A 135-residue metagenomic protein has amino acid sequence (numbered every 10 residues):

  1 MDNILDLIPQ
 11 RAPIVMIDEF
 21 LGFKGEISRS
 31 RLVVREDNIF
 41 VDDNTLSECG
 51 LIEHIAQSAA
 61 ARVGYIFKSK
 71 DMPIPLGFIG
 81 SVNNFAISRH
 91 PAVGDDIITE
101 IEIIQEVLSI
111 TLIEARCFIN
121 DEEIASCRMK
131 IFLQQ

Functional and structural regions predicted by a protein language model:
M1-R11: Short aromatic-glycine motifs in intrinsically disordered, low-complexity regions
R11-A12, V107: Short loop/turn motifs at secondary-structure junctions and domain boundaries
A12-S47: Catalytic strand-loop segment that frames the active site of acyl-thioester-processing enzymes
V15-D18, G80, T99-I101, C127: Small-residue-enriched segments and motifs
D18-L21, N83, S88, E102-I104: Conserved positions in beta-strands of structured domains
R29, A61, A92-I98, E102-Q135: HotDog/MaoC-like acyl-thioester-processing domains
V33-F67: A conserved, well-ordered hydrophobic junction motif at loop->secondary-structure transitions
A61-I98: Hydrophobic beta-strand-centered segment that forms part of the acyl-chain substrate-binding groove
